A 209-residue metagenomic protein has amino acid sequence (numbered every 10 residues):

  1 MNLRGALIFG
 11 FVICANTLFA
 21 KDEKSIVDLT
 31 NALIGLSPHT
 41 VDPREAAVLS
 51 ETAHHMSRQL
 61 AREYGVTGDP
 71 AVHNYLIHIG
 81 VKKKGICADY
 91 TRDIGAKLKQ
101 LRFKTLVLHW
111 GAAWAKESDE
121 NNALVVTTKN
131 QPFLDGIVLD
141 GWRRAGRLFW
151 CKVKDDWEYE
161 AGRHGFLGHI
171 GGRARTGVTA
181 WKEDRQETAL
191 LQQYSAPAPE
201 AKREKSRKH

Functional and structural regions predicted by a protein language model:
M1-G5: Positively charged n-region of N-terminal signal peptides that target proteins for export
A6-A15: Bacterial N-terminal signal peptides
L18-A20: Boundary at the C-terminal end of the N-terminal hydrophobic targeting segment
K24, T40-A47, V81-D89: Soluble non-cytosolic domains of exported or imported proteins
N31-L76: Secondary-structure boundary elements
N74-W110, W114-S118: Mid-length scaffold segments of soluble, non-membrane domains
K99-W150: Hydrophobic/aromatic-rich core segments of domains that either
Q131-E204: A recognition module on extended beta-rich or small alphabeta surfaces enriched in W/G with H and D/E
